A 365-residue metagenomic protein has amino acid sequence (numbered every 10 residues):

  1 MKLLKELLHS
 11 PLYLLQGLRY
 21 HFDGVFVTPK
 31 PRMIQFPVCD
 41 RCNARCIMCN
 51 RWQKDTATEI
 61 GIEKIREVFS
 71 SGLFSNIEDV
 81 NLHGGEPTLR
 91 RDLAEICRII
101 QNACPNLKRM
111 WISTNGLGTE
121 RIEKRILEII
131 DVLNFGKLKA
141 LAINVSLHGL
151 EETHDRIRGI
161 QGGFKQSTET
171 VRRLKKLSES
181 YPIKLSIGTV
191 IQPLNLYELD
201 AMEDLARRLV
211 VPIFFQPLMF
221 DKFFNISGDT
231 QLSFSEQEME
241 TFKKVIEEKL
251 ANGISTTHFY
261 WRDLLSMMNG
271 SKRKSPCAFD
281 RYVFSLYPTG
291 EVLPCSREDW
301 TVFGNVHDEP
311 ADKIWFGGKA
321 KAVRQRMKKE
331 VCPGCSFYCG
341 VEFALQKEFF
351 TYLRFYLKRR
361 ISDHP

Functional and structural regions predicted by a protein language model:
K2, E6, Y13, F135-V306 (+1 more regions): Radical SAM enzyme [4Fe-4S]-AdoMet core and its adjacent flexible, acidic and glycine-rich loops/tails across
L3-L141, D221-K222, E348, P365: Conserved alpha-helical substructure of the radical SAM core
G17-L18, K30, W52, K274 (+1 more regions): Flexible mid-to-C-terminal extensions adjoining Fe-S/redox cofactors in radical SAM and related proteins
M33-E59, K64, D79-H83, S186-Q192 (+5 more regions): Soluble, non-transmembrane catalytic domains of enzymes that act on hydrophobic metabolites at membranes
R41-N43, Q53-K54, P87, L117-G118 (+7 more regions): Short, solvent-exposed loop/turn segments at secondary-structure junctions
C46, R91, R121, H154 (+2 more regions): Activation segment
E63-S70, E95-R98, N102, K124-E128 (+6 more regions): Replace "anionic and nucleotidyl ligands
